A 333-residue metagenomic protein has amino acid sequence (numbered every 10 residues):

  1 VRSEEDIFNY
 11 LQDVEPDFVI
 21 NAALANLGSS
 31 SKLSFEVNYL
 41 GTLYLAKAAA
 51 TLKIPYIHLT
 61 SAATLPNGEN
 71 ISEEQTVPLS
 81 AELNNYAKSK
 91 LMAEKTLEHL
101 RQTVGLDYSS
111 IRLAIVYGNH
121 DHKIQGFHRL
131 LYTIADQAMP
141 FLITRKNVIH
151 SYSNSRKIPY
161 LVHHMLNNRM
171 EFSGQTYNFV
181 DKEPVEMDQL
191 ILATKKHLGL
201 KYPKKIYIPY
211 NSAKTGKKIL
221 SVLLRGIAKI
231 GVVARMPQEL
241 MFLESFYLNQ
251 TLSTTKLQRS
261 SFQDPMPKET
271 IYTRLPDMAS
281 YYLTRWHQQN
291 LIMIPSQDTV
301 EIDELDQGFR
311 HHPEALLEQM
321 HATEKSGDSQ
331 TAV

Functional and structural regions predicted by a protein language model:
V1-N38, A48-A50: NAD(P)H-binding glycine-rich loop region in Rossmannoid oxidoreductase-like domains and their noncatalytic homologs
N21, L43-K88: Conserved Rossmann-fold NAD(P)-dependent oxidoreductase catalytic core, especially the SDR/UDP-sugar
L83-S110: Active-site Tyr-X1-5-Lys
Q102-H150, S155-H164: NAD(P)-dependent short-chain dehydrogenase/reductase
I115, V162, E171-K182, D188-I191 (+1 more regions): A recurrent short beta-strand within the Rossmann-like NAD(P)-dependent oxidoreductase core
G118, I143-V148, Q175-P184, K195 (+2 more regions): Glycine-rich Rossmann NAD(P)(H)-binding loop
K195-Y247: Terminal hydrophobic/aromatic helix or amphipathic segment near a protein terminus
Y247-V333: Amphipathic terminal alpha-helices
